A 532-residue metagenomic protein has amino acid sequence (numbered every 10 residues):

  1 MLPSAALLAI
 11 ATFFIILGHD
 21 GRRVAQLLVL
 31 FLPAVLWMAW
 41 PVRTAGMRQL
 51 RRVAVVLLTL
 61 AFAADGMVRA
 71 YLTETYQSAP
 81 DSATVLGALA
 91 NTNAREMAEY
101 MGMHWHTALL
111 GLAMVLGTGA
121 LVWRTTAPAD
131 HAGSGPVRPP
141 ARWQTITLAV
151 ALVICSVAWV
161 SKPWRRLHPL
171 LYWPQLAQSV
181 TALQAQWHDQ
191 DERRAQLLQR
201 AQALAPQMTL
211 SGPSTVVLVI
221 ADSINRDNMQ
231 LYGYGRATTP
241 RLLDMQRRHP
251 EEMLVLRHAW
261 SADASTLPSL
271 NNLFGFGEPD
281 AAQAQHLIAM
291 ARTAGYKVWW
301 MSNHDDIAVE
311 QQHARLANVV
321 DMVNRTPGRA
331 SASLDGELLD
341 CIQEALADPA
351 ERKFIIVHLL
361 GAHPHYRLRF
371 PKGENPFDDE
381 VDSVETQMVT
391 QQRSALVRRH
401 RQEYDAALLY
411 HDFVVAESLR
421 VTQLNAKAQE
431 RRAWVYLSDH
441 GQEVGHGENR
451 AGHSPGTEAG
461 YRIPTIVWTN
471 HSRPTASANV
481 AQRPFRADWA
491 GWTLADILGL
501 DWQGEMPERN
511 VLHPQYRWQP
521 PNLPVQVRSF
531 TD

Functional and structural regions predicted by a protein language model:
M1-Y172: Transmembrane and membrane-interface helices of multi-pass, inner-membrane envelope-modifying transferases
A45-L50, W105, M290-W300, A345-D348 (+4 more regions): Catalytic cores of PAPS-dependent sulfotransferases and nucleotide-sugar/CMP/GDP-dependent glycosyltransferases
A149-V219, S223-T386, R462, A487-W518: Active-site-proximal alpha/beta segments of enzymes that process anionic O-linked groups
V217, A407-G452, G491, A495: Metal-dependent active-site segment of extracytoplasmic phospho-/sulfohydrolases and closely related
G233, A237, K427-H471, P507 (+1 more regions): Histidine-centered active-site microenvironments of extracellular/periplasmic hydrolases and transferases
D280-A284, R398-L409, P455-Y461, R473-L494 (+1 more regions): A short beta-strand-to-alpha-helix junction
I307-E310, A362-E417, L424-A428, H453-R462: Active-site-proximal cap/lid insertion segments
N522-D532: Acidic, Ser/Thr-rich low-complexity intrinsically disordered segments
